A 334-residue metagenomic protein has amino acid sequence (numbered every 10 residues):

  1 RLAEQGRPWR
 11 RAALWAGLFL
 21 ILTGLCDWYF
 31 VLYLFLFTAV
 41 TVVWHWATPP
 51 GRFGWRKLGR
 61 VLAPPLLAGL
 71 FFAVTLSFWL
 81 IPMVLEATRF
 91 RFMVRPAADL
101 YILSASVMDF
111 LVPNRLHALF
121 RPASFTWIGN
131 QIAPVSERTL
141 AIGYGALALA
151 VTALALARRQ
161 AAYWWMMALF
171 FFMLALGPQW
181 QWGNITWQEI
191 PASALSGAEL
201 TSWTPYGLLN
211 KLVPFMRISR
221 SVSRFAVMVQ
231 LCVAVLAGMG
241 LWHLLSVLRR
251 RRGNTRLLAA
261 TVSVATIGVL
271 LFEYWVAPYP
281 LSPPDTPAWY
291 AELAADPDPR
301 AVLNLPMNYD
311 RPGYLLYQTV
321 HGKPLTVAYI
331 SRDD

Functional and structural regions predicted by a protein language model:
R1-E4, L36-W44, L147-L154, L231-L245: Transmembrane alpha-helical segments
L2, L34-L70, L154-R158: Perimembrane helix-loop-helix junctions
L2-I21, R56-G59: Short hydrophobic alpha-helices at membrane interfaces in multi-pass membrane enzymes
L18-F19, T38, G54-I81, P96-I102 (+1 more regions): Hydrophobic alpha-helical membrane-interfacial segments at the cytosolic entry of transmembrane helices
P65-A73, V235, L241-E273: Signature aromatic-anchored transmembrane alpha helix within multi-pass, membrane-resident enzymes that catalyze glycan
G69-F71, T75-A153, E189-I218, V222-V227: Periplasmic/ER-lumenal interhelical loops and adjacent helix-loop junctions in multi-pass membrane proteins
I142-A175, G240-H243: Hydrophobic, aromatic-rich transmembrane alpha-helices and their immediate juxtamembrane boundary segments
R158, R256, A260-D334: Extracytoplasmic
